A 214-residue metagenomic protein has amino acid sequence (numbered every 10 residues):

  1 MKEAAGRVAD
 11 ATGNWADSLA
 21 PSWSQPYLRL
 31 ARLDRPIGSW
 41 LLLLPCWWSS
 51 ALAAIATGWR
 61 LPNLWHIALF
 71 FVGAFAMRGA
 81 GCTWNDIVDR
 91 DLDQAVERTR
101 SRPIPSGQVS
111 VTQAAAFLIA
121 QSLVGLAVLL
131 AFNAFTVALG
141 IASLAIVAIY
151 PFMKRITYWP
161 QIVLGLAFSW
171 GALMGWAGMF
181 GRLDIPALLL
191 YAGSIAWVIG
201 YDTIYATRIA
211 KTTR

Functional and structural regions predicted by a protein language model:
M1-R29, S50-A51: Transit-peptide-like, low-complexity N-terminal presequences and other terminal intrinsically disordered regions
A20, S24, W40, A68 (+4 more regions): Alpha-helical membrane-protein architecture signal
S24-G38, Q108: Membrane interfacial helix-start motif at the N-side
L28-R29, R102-I185, L189: Intramembrane alpha-helical segments
L33-L52, A167-S169: The first (N-terminal) embedded transmembrane alpha-helix
S49-W65: Short, hydrophobic transmembrane alpha-helix segments
H66-A76, P186-W197: Alpha-helical transmembrane segments
G73-L126, I195-R214: Solvent-exposed interhelical
